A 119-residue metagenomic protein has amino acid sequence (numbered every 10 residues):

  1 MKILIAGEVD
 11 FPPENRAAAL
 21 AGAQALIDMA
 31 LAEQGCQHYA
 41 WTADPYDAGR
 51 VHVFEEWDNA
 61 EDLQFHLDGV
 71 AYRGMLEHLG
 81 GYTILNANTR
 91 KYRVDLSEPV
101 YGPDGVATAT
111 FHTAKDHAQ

Functional and structural regions predicted by a protein language model:
I3-D10, A40-L67: Short, well-ordered beta-strand segments in beta-rich or mixed alpha/beta enzyme and ligand-binding folds
I3-W41: N-terminal first-folded block
L4, A19, A32, Y46 (+4 more regions): Generic detector of intrinsically disordered, low-complexity, polar/charged segments
F11-P13, N59, R93-L96: Non-catalytic surface loops within mature trypsin-like serine protease
R16-A18, D62, E98, H112: Intrinsically disordered, low-complexity acidic/polar segments
A25-Q37, E56-K91: An amphipathic, aromatic/His-enriched active-site/gating alpha helix that lines ligand/cofactor pockets
T42-G49, E77-Q119: Glycine-rich beta-strand-turn "strand-cap" elements at beta-sheet edges
